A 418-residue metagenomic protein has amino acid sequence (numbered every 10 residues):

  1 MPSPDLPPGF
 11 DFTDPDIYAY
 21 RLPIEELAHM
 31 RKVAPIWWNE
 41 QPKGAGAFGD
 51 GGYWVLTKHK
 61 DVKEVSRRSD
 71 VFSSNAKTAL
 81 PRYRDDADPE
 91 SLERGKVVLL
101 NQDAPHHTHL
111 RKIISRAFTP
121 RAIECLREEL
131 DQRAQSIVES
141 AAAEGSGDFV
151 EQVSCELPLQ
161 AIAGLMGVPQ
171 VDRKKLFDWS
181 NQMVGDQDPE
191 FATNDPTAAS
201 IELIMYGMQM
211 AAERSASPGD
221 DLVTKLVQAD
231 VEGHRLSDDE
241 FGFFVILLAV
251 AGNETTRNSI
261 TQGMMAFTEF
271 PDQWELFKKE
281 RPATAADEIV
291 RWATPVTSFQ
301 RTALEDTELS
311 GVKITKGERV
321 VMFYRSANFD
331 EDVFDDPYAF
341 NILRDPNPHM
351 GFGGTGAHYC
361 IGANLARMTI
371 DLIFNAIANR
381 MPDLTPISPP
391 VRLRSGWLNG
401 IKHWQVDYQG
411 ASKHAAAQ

Functional and structural regions predicted by a protein language model:
M1-Q418: Cytochrome P450
